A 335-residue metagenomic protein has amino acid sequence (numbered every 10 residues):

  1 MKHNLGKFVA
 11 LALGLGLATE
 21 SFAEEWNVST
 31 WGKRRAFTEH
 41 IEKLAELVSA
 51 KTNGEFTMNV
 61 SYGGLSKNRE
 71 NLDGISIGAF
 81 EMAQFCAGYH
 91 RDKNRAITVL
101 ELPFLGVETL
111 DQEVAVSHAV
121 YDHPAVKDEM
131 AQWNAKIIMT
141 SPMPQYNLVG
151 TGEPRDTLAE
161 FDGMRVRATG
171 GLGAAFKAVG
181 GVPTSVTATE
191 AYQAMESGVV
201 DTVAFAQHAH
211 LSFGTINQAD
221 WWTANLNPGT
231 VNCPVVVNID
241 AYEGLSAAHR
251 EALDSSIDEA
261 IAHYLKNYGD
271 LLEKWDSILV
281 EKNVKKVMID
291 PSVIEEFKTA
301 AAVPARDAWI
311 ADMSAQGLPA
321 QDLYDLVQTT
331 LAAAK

Functional and structural regions predicted by a protein language model:
M1, A23-E24: Absolute protein N-terminus
M1-V9: Bacterial N-terminal signal peptides that target proteins for export
V9-G16: Bacterial N-terminal signal peptides
L17-A23: Sec/Tat signal peptide C-region and signal peptidase I cleavage site
E24-V114, Y121, A125-K335: N-terminal secretory/targeting leader peptides
